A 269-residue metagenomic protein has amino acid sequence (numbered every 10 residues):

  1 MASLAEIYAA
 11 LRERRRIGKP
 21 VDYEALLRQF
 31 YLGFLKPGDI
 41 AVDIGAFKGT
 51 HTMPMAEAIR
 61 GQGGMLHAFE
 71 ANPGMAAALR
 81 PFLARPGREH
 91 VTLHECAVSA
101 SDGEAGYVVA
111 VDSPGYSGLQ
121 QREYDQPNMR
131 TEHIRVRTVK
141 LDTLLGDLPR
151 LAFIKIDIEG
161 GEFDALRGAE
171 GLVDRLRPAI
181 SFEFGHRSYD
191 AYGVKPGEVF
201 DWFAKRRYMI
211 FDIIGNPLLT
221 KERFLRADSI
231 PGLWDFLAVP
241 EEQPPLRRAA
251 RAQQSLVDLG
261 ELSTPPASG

Functional and structural regions predicted by a protein language model:
M1-G269: Phosphate/nucleotide-binding beta-alpha loop and adjacent structural elements of enzyme active sites
